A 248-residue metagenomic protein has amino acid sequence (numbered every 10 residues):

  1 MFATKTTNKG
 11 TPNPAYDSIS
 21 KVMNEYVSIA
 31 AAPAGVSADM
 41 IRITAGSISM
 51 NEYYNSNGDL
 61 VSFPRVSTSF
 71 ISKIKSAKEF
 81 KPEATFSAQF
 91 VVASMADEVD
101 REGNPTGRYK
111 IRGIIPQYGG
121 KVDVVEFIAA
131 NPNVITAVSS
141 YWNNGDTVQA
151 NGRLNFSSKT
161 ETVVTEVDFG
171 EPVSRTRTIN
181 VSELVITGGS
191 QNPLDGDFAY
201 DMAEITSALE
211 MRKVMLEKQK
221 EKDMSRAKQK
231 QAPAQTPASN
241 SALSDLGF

Functional and structural regions predicted by a protein language model:
M1-Y26, S94-E98, K110-K121: Short acidic, low-complexity segments enriched in Ser/Thr/Gly/Pro
G10-T44, P132-N151: Short nucleic-acid-contacting surface segments enriched for D/E, G, S/T with interspersed K/R
D17-S20, I41, F63-T68, E83 (+1 more regions): Short linear motifs at secondary-structure transitions and domain/linker junctions
Y26-M40, I48-S62, E98-P105: Single-stranded nucleic-acid-binding OB-fold domains
A45-E79: Short, structured interface segments
F70-F248: Acidic, gly/ser/pro-rich intrinsically disordered tails
